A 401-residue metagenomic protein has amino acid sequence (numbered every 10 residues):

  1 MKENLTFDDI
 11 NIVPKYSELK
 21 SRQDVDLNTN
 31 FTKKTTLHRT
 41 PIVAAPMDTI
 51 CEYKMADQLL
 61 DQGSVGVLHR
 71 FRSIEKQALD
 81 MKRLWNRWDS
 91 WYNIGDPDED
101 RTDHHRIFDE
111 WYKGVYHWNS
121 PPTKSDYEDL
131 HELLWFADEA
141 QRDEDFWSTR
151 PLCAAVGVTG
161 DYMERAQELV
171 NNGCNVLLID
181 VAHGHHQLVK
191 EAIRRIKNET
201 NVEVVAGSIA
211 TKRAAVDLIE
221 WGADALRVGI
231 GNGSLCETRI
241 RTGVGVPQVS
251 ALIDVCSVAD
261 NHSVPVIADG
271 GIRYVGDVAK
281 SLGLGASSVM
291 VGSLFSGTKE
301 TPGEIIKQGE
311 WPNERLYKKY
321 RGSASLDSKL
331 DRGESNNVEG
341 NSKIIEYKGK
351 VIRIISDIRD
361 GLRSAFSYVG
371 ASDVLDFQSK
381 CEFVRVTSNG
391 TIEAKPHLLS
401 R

Functional and structural regions predicted by a protein language model:
M1-Q23, D89-P97, T102, D109-S125 (+4 more regions): Alpha/beta catalytic cores of nucleotide-metabolism and tRNA/nucleoside-modifying enzymes
K2-V43, Y127-T149: N-terminal amphipathic alpha-helix/helix-capping segment at the start of soluble metabolic enzymes
L5, D9-I12, V25-L27, I42-M47 (+4 more regions): Long, contiguous hydrophobic alpha-helical segments, chiefly transmembrane helices and signal peptides
N30-F31, K190, R227-I230, G333-E334 (+1 more regions): Short, flexible segments with low predicted structural confidence
T35-P46, I50-R72: Active-site cofactor/substrate anionic-group-binding motifs, chiefly glycine- and Lys/Arg-rich phosphate-binding loops
K54-Q62, R72-G95, E99-D269, Y274-E304: Alpha/beta enzyme core
V67, E75, R385-T387: Short amphipathic alpha-helical segments with coiled-coil-like heptad repeat character
